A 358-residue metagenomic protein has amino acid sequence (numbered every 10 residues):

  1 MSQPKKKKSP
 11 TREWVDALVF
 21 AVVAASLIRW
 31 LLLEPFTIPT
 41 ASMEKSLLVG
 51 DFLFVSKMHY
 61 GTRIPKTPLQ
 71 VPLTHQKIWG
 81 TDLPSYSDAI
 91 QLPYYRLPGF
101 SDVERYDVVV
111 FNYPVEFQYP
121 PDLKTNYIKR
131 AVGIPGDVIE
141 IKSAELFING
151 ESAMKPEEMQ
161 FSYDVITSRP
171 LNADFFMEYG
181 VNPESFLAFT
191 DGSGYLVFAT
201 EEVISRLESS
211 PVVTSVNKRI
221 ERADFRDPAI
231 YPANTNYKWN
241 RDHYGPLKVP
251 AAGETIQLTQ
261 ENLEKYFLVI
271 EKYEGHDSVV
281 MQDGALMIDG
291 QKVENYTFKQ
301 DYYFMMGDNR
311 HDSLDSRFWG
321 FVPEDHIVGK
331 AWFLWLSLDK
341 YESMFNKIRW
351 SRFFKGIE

Functional and structural regions predicted by a protein language model:
S2-E358: Extended hydrophobic leader/signal-anchor segments used for secretion and membrane insertion
